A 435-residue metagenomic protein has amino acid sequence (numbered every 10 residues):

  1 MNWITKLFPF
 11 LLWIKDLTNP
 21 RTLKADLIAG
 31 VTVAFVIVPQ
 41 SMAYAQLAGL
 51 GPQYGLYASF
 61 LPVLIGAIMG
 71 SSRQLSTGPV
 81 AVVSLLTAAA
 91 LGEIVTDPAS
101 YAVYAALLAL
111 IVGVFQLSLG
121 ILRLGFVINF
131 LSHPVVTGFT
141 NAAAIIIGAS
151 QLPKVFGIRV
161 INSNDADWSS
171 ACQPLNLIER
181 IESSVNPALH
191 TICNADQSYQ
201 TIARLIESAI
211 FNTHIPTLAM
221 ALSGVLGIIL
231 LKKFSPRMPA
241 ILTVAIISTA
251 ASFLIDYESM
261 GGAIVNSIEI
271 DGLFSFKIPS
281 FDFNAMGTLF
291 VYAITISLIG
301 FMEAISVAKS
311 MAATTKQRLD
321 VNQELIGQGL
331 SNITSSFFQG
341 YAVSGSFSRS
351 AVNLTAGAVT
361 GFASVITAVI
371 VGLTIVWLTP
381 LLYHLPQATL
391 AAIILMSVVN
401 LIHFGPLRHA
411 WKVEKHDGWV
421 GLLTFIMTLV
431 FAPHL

Functional and structural regions predicted by a protein language model:
M1-L435: Transmembrane helical cores of multi-pass ion-transport proteins
